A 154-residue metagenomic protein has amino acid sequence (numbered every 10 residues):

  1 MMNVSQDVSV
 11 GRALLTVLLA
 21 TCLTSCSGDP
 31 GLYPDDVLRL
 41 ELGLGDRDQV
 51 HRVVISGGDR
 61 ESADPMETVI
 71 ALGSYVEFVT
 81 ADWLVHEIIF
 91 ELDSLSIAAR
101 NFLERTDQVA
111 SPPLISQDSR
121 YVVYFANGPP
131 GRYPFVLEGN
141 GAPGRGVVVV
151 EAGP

Functional and structural regions predicted by a protein language model:
M1-V10: N-terminal secretory signal peptides that target proteins for export/translocation
V10-T16: Sec-dependent signal peptide recognition, specifically the positively charged N-region followed immediately by
T21-S25: C-terminal motif of bacterial Sec signal peptides marking the signal peptidase cleavage site
S27-L42, V109-P154: Extracellular/periplasmic metallocenter environments
G43-V76: N-terminal edge beta-strand
G58-M66, D107-Q108, D118-Y121: N-terminal post-signal-peptidase region of extra-cytosolic proteins
M66-I89, V122-N127: Beta-strand cores of secreted/periplasmic/IMS beta-sandwich domains, seen most often in copper-related folds
I89-T106: Short, compositionally biased
